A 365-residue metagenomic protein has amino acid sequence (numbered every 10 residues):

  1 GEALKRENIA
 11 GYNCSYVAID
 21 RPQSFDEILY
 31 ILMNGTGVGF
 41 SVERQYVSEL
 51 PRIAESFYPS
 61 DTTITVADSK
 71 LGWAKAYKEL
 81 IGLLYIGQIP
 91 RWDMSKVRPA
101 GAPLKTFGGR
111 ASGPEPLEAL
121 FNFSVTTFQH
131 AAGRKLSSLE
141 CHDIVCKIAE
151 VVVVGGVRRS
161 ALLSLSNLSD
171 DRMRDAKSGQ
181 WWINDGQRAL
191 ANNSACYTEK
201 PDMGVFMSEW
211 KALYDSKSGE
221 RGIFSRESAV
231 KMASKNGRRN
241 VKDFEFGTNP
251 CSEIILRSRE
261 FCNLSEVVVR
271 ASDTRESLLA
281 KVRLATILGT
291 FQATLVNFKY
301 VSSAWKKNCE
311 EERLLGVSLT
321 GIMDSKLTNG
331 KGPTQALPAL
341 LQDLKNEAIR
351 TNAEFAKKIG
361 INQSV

Functional and structural regions predicted by a protein language model:
G1-V365: Extended catalytic cores of very large enzyme megasubunits
